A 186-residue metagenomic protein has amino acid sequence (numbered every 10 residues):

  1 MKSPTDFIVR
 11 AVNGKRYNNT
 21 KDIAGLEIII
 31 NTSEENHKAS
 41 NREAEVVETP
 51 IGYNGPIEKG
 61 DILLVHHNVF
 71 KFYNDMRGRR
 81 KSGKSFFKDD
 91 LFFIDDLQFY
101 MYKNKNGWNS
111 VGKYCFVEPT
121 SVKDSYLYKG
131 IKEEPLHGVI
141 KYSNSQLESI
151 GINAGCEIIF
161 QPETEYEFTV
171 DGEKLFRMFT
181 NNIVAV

Functional and structural regions predicted by a protein language model:
M1-V186: Acidic-enriched and Gly/Ser
